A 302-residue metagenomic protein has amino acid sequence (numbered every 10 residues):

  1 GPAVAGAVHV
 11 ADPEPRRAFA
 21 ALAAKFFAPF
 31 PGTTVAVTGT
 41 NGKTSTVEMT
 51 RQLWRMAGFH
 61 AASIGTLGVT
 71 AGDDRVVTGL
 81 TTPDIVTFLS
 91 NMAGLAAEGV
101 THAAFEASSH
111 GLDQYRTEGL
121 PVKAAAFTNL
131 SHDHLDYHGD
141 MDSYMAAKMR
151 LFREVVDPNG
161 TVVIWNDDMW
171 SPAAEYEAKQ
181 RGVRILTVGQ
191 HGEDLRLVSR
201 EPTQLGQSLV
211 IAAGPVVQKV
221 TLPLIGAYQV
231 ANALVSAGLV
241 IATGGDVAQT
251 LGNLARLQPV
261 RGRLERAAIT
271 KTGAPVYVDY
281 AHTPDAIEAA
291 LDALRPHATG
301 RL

Functional and structural regions predicted by a protein language model:
G1-G6, E98, D113, V122-V276 (+1 more regions): Acidic, Mg2+-coordinating active-site environments of NTP-dependent enzymes
G1-T38, S45-F59, R196, T203 (+3 more regions): Short, basic phosphate-binding NTP loop
A18-N166, P172-V183, H297-A298: Phosphate-binding loop of NTP-binding sites
F19, A23, T50, W54 (+3 more regions): Buried hydrophobic packing segments
T46, T87, V235, H282 (+1 more regions): Conserved cofactor-binding/catalytic machinery of classical short-chain dehydrogenase/reductase
A93, M149-R150, I241, A255 (+2 more regions): Solvent-exposed alpha-helix faces
P259-G262, P284-L302: Active-site beta-alpha connecting loops in nucleotide-dependent enzymes
D279: Conserved phosphate/oxyanion-binding catalytic-loop motifs
